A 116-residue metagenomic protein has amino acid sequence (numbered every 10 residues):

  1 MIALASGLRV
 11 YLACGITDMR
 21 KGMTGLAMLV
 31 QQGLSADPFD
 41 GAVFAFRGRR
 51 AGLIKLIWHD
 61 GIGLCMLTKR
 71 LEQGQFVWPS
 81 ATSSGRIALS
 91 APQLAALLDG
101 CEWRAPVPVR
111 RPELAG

Functional and structural regions predicted by a protein language model:
M1-G116: Polybasic/polar functional segments that serve as interface/processing modules
